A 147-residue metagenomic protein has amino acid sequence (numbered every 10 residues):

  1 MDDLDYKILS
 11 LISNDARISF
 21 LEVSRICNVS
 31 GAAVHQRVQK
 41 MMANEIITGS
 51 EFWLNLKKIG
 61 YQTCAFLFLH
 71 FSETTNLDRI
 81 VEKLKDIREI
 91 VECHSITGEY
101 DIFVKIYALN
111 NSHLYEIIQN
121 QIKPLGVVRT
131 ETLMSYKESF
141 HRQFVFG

Functional and structural regions predicted by a protein language model:
M1-G147: A compositional/biophysical signature of low hydrophobicity enriched in polar/charged and small residues
